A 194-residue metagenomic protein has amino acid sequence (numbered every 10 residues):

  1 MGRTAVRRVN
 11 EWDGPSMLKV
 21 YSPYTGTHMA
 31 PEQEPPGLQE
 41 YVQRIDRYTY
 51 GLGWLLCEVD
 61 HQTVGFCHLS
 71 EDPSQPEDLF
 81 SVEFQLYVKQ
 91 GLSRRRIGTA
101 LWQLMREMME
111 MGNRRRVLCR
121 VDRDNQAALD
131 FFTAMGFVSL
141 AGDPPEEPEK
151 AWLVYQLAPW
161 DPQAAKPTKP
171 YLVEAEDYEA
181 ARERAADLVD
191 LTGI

Functional and structural regions predicted by a protein language model:
T4-K19: A short beta-loop-alpha structural element at the N-terminal edge of CoA-dependent acyl/N-acetyltransferase catalytic
V9, V88, V121: Hydrophobic adenine-recognition pocket in adenosine-nucleotide-binding enzymes
K19-P35, L188: Helix-loop element at the rim of GNAT/NAT acetyltransferase active sites that forms part of the acceptor-substrate
Q33-G91, W102-Q103: Acetyl-CoA-dependent GNAT
R94-E107, D130-A134: Conserved acetyl-CoA-binding loop-helix of GNAT-fold acetyltransferases
M109-V121: Conserved GNAT acetyl-CoA-binding A-motif
L118-V121, T133-W152: Conserved catalytic-core motifs of GNAT/GCN5-like acyltransferases
P145-I194: C-terminal "cap" of GNAT-fold acetyltransferases
